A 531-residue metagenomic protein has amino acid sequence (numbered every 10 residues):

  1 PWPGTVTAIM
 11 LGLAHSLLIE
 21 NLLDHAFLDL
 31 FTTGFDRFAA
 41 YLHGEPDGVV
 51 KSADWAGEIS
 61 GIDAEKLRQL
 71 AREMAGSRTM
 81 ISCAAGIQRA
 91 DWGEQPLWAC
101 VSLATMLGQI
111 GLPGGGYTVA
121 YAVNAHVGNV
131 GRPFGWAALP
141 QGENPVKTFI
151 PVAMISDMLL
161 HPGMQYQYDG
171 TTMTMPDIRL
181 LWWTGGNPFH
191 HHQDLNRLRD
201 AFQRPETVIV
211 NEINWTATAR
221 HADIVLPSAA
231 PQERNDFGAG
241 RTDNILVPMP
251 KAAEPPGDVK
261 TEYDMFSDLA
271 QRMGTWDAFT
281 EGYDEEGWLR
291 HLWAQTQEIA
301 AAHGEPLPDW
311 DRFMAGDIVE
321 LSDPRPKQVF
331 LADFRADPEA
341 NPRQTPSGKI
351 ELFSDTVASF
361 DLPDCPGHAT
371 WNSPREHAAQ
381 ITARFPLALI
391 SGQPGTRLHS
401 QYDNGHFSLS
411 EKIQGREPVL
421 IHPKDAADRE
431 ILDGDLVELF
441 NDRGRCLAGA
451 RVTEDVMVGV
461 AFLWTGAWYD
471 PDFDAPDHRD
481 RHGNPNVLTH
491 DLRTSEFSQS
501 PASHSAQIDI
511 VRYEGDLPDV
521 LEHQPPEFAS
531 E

Functional and structural regions predicted by a protein language model:
P1, Q232-E233, N244-P256, H406: Short beta-alpha connecting loops at secondary-structure transitions that line or flank enzyme active sites
P1-G76: Long, well-ordered, tryptophan-enriched scaffold segments
T7-L11, A104-R220, A230-F237, M249 (+2 more regions): Extended redox/cofactor-interaction regions of prokaryotic respiratory oxidoreductases
D24-A26, K66-L67, I81-S82, Q109-V119 (+7 more regions): Acidic/polar loop patches that form or flank catalytic/metal-binding clefts of enzymes that bind anionic ligands
G48, R68-M80, Q167-I178: Glycine-rich phosphate/diphosphate-binding loops that line cofactor/substrate pockets in enzymes
W55-I62, A84-W92, V123-N124, G186-F189: Conserved short loop/turn motifs at secondary-structure junctions
E206-T207, I213-N214, P248-G274, E438: Phosphate/diphosphate-binding loops
E262-G316, R384, S400, N404-L420 (+1 more regions): Long, contiguous, secondary-structure-rich segments that constitute the structural scaffold of globular domains
